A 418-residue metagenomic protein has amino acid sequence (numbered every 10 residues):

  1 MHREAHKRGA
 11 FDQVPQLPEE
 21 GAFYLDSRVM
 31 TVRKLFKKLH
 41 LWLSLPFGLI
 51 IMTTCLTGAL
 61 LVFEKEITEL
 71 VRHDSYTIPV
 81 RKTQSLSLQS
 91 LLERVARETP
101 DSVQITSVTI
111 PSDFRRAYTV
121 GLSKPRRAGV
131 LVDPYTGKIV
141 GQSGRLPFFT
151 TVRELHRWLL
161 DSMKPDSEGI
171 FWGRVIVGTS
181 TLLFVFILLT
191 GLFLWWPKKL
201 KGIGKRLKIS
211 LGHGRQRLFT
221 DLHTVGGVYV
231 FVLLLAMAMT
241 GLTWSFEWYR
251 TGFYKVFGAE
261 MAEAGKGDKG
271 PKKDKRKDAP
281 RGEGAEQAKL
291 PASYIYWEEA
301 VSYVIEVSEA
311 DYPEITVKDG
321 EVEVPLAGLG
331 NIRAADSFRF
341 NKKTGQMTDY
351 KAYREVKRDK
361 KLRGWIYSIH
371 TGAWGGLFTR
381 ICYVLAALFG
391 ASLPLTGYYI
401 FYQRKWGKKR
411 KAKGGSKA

Functional and structural regions predicted by a protein language model:
H2, F11, L17-A418: Conserved histidines in hydrophobic membrane contexts and catalytic metal-binding motifs
